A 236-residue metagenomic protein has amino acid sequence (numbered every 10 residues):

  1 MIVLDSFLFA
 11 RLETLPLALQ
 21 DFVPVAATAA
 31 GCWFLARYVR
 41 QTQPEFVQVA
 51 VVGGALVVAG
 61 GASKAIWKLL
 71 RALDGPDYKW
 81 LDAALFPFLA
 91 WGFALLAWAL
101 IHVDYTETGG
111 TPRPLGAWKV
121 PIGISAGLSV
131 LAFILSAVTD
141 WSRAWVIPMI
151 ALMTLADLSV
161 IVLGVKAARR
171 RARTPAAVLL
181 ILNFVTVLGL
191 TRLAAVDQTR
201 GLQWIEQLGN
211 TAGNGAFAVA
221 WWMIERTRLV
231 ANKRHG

Functional and structural regions predicted by a protein language model:
M1-T28, D140-M149: Hydrophobic transmembrane alpha-helical segments in integral membrane proteins
L15-Q41, L152-A168: First transmembrane helix
P24, A50-L70, T174-A194: Hydrophobic alpha-helical transmembrane segments of multi-pass membrane proteins
T28-Q43, K64-P76, D82-W118, W221-E225: Internal transmembrane alpha-helix with an interfacial aromatic "cap," most often the third helix
Q41-V57, T108-G123, R169-I181, L229-G236: Membrane-interfacial loop-to-transmembrane alpha-helix junctions, especially the N-terminal start
I66-L73, L131-R143, G189-Q198: Juxtamembrane "helix-exit" motif on the non-cytosolic side of transmembrane helices
A83-I161: Membrane-proximal helix-loop-helix units in multi-pass membrane proteins
V162-K166, R171-G236: C-terminal transmembrane-bundle signature of multipass membrane proteins, characterized by strong activation on
